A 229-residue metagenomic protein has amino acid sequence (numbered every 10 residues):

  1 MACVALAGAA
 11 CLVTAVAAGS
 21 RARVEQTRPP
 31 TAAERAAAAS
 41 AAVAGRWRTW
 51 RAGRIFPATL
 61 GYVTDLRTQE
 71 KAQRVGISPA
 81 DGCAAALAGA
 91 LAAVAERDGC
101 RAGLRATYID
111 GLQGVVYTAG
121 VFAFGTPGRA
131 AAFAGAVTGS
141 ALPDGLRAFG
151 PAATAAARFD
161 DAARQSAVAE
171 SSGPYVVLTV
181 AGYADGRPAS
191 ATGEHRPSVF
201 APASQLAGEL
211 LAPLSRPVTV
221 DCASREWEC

Functional and structural regions predicted by a protein language model:
M1-V43: Hydrophobic single-pass membrane-targeting/anchoring helices
V13, A17, F133-A136, D144 (+2 more regions): Ribonuclease/tRNase effector modules and their secretory precursors
E25-I77, S171-T179, D185-Q205: N-terminal, charge-rich interaction modules
R46-A52, A58-T59, R101, A141-D144 (+1 more regions): Extracytoplasmic/periplasmic mature domains of Sec-exported, cell-envelope-associated bacterial proteins
G61-Q113: Short, compositionally biased low-complexity segments enriched in polar/charged residues
A88, A130-A134, A203, A207: Extracytoplasmic/secreted envelope proteins and their assembly/folding machinery, especially bacterial periplasmic
E96-R147: Mid-length scaffold segments of soluble, non-membrane domains
L146-C229: Extracellularly exposed regions in secreted/surface proteins, prominently low-complexity, repeat-rich
